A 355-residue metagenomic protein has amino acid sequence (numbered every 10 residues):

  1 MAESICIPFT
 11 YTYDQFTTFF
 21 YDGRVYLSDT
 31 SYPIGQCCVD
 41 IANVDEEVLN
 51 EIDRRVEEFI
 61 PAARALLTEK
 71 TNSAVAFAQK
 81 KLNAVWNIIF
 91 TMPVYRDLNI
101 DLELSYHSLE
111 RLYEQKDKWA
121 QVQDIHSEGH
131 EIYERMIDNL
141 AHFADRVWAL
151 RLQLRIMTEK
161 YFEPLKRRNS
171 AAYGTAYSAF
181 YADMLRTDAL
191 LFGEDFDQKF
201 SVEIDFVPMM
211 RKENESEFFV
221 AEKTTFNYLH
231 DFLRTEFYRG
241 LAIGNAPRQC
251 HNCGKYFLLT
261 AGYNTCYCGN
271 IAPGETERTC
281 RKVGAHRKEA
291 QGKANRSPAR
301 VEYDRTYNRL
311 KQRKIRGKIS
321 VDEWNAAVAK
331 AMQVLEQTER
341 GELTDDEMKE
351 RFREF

Functional and structural regions predicted by a protein language model:
M1-T260, P298-K311, N325-L335, E339 (+1 more regions): Short helix-coil boundary/hinge micro-motifs
S178, D183, K282, R287-E289: Contiguous, function-dense segments enriched for cysteine-driven chemistry and partner/ligand-binding capacity
Y256, G274, H286: Short loop/turn segments at secondary-structure transitions that flank enzyme active sites
L259-N264, R287, K314-G317: Long alpha-helical, hydrophobic tracts
G262-V283: Cysteine-rich micro-motifs
A290-A294, P298: Intrinsic low-complexity, polar/charged intrinsically disordered segments
I315-D322, R340-L343: Charged, low-complexity interaction regions
